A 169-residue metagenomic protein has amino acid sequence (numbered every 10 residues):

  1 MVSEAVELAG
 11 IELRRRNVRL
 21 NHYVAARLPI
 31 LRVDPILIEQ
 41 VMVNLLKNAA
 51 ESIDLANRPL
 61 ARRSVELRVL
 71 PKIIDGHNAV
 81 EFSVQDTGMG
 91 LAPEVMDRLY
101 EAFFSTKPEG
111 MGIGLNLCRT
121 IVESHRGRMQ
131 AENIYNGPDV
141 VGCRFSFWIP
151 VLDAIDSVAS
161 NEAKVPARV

Functional and structural regions predicted by a protein language model:
R14, R19-P29: Conserved catalytic submotifs in the C-terminal HATPase_c
R16, A50-N78, I134-V140: ATP-lid-like helix-loop hinge signature
I30-V33, T106: Conserved micro-motifs of the catalytic ATP-binding
I38-E39: A residue-level detector for a conserved hydrophobic packing site within the catalytic ATP-binding domain
D86: Acidic ATP/Mg2+-coordinating residue in the GHKL
L91-F103: Short conserved segment of the HATPase_c
V122-E123: Detector for a conserved hydrophobic position within an alpha-helical segment of the HATPase_c
R126-N136: Glycine-rich ATP-binding loops of the HATPase_c
